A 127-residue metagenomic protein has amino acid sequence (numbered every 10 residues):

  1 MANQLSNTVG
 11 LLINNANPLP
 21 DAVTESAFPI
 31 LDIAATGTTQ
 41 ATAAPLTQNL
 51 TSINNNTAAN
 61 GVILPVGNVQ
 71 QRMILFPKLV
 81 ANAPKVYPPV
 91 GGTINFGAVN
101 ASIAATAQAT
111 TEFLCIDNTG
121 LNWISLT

Functional and structural regions predicted by a protein language model:
Q4, T8-V90, I116-T127: Exposed extracellular interaction/assembly regions and N-terminal maturation sites
G91, N100, T106-T110: Tight coil/turn sites that cap or link beta-strands
G97: A short alpha->loop->secondary-structure connector
A105-T119: PGST-rich, cysteine-poor low-complexity/disordered linker and tail segments that act as flexible spacers
